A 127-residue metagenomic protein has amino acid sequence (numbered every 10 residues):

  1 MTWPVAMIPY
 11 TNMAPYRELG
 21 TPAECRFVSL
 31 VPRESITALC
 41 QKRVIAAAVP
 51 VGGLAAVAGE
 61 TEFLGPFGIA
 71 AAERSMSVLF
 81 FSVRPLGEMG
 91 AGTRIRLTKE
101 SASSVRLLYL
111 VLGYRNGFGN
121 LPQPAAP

Functional and structural regions predicted by a protein language model:
M1-P127: Domain-level signature for soluble enzymes in the chorismate/prephenate branch of the shikimate pathway
